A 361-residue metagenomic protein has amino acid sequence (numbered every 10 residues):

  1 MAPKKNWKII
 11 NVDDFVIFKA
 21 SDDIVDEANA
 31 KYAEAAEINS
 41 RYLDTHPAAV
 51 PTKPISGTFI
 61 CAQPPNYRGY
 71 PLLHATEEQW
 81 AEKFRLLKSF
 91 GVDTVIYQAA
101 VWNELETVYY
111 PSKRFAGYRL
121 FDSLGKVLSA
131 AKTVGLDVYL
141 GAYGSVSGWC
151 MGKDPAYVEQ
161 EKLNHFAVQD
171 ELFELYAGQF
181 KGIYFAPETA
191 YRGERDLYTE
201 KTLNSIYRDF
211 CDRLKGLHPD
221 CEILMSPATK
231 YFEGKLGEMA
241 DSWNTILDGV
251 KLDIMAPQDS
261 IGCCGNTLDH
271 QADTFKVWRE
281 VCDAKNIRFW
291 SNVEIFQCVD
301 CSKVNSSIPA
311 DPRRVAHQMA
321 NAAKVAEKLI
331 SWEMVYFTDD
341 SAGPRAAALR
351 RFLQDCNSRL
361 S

Functional and structural regions predicted by a protein language model:
A35-D93, Q98, T229: Boundary/entry segment of secreted carbohydrate-active catalytic domains
L72-L87, L163-F173, L236-L247, P309-N321: Short, acidic/polar
E77-V146, T199-I223, H270-A272, V277-R279: Aromatic-lined substrate-binding rim segments of carbohydrate-active enzymes
V95, A256-N266, N286-L360: Substrate-binding cleft of secreted/luminal carbohydrate-active enzymes
L120-T133, D154-G182, W243-L247, Q318-A322: An active-site-proximal structural segment forming one wall of the substrate-binding cleft that immediately precedes
V138-G152, E159-Q160, Y184-E188, Y207-M239 (+3 more regions): Aromatic-lined carbohydrate-recognition surfaces of secreted/lumenal glycan-active proteins
G144-G148, V168-T199, I330: Active-site groove signature of glycoside hydrolases
G178-Y191, P227, M239-D269, M334: Aromatic- and acid-rich polysaccharide-binding/catalytic face of secreted or lumenal carbohydrate-active enzymes
